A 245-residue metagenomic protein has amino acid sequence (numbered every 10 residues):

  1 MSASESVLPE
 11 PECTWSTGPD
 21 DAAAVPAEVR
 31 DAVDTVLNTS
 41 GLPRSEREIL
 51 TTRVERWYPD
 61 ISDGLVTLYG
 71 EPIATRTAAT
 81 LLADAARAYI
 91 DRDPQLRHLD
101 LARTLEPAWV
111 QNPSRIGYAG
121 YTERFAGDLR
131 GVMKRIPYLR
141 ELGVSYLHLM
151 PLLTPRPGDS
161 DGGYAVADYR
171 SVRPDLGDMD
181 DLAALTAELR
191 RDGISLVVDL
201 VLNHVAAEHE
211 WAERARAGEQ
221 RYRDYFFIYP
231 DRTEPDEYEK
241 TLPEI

Functional and structural regions predicted by a protein language model:
S2-I116, Y121-E123, G127, G162 (+3 more regions): Alpha-amylase-like alpha-glycosidases and glucanotransferases acting on alpha-linked glucans and related
G127, Y138-E188, D192-I194, L202-E210: Aromatic-lined carbohydrate-binding/catalytic grooves of carbohydrate-active enzymes
D128-M133: Glycine-rich anion/phosphate-binding loops
